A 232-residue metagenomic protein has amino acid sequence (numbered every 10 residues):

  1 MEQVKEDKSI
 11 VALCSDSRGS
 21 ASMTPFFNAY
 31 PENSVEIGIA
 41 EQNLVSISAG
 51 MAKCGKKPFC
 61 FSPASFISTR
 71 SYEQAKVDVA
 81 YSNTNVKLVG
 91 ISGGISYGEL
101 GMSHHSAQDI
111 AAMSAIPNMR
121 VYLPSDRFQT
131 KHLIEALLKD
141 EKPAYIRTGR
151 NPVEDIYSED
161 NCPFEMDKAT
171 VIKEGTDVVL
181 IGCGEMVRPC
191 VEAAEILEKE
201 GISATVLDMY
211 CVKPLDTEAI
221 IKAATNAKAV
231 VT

Functional and structural regions predicted by a protein language model:
M1-R147, P152, P163: Thiamine diphosphate
E6-S9, C14-N28, Y97-G98, G149-T232: Thiamine diphosphate
